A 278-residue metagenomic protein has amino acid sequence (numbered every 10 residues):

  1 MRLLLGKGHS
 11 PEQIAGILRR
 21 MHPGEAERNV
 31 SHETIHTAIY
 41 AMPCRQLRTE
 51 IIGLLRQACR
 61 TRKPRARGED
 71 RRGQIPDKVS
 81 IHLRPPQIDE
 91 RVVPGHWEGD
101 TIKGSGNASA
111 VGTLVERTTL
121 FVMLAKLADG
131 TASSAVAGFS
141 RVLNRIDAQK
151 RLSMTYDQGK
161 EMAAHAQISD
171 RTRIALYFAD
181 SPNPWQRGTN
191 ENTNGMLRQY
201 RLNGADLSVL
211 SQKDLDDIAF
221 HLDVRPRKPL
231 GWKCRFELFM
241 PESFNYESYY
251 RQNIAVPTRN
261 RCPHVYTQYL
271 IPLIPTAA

Functional and structural regions predicted by a protein language model:
M1-E27, R84: A short, amphipathic alpha-helix used for macromolecular contacts
I14, I35, D100, L114 (+6 more regions): Mobile genetic element proteins and their domesticated derivatives, centered on retroelements and DNA transposons
G24-D89: Basic, flexible linker segments flanking DNA-binding modules in nucleic acid-interacting mobile-element proteins
D89, I102, G106-M123: Short conserved beta-strand segments at catalytic cores or DNA/RNA-binding microdomains of nucleic-acid binding
P94-G104: Two-metal-ion RNase H-like nuclease active-site motif
K103-N107, L124-A148: Active-site beta-loop-alpha junctions of metal-dependent nucleic acid enzymes, especially the RNase H-like/DDE
Y156-T172, Y177-R201, S208-F220: RNase H-like two-metal-ion nuclease catalytic core shared by retroviral integrases and related mobile-element nucleases
Y200-A278: C-terminal domain-tail junction helix/linker
